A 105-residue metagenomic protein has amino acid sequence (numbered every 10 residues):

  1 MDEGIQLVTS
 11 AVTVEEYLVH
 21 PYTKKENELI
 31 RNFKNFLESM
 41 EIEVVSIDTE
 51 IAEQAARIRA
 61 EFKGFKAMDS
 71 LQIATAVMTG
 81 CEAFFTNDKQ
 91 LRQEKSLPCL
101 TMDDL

Functional and structural regions predicted by a protein language model:
M1-F62, S70, A74-T75, T79 (+2 more regions): PIN-domain endoribonuclease scaffold, especially VapC-family toxins
K66: Short, basic-rich loop-to-helix N-cap that marks the start of a DNA-contacting helix
E82: Short acidic/polar active-site loop segments enriched in Thr and Asp
T86-Q90: Short, polar loop motifs at secondary-structure junctions
